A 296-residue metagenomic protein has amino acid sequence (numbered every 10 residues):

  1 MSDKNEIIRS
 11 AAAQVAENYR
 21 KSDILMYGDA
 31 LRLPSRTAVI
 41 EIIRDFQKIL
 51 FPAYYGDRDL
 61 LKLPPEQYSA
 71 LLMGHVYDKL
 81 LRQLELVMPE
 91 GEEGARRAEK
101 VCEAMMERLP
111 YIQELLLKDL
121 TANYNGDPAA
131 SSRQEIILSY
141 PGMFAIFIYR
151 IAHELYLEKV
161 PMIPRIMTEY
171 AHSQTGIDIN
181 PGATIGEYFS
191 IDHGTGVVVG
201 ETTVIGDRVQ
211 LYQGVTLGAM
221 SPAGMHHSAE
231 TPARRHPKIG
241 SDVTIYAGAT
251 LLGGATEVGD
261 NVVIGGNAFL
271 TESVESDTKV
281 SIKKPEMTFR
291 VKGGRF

Functional and structural regions predicted by a protein language model:
M1-I166, R295-F296: Terminal amphipathic alpha-helical/low-complexity segments used for targeting or macromolecular assembly
H172-K292: Structural signal for interior beta-strand "rungs" in well-ordered beta-sheet cores of soluble enzyme domains
